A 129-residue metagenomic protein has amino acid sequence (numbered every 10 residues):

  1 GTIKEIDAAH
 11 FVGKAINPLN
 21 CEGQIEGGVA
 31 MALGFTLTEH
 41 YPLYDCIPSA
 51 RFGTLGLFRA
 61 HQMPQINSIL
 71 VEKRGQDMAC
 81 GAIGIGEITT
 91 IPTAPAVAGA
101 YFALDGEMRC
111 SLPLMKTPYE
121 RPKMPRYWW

Functional and structural regions predicted by a protein language model:
G1-W129: C-terminal catalytic domains of large/alpha subunits in multi-subunit enzymes
